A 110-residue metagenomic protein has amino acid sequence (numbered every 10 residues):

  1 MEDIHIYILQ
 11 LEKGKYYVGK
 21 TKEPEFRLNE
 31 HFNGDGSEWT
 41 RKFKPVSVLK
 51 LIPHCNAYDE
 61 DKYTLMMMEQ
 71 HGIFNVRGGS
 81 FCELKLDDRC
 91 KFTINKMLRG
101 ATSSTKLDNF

Functional and structural regions predicted by a protein language model:
M1-F110: Structure-specific nucleic-acid interaction/processing domains
